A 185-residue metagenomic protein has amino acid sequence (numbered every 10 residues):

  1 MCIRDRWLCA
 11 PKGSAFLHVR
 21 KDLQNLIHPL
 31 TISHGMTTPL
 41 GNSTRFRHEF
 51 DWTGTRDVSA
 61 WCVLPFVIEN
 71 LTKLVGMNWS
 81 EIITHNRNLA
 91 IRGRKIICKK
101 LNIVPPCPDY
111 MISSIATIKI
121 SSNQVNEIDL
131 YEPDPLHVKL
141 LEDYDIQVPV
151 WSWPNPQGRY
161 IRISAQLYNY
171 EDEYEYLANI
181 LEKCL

Functional and structural regions predicted by a protein language model:
M1-L40: Active-site PLP attachment segment
R6, T53, Q166: Glycine- and other small-residue-rich loops at beta-strand/loop junctions that grip anionic moieties
P11, I112, P156-R159: Short acidic/glycine-enriched loop/turn segments that link adjacent beta-strands
P39-K95, S114: Structural motif of enzymes handling amino- and sulfur-group chemistry
F66, R92, I96, K100 (+2 more regions): Alpha-helical structural signal in soluble globular domains
I83-I91, K100-D143: Conserved PLP-binding catalytic core of the aspartate aminotransferase-like
D129-E132, V138-L185: PLP-dependent enzyme catalytic core of the Aspartate aminotransferase-like
